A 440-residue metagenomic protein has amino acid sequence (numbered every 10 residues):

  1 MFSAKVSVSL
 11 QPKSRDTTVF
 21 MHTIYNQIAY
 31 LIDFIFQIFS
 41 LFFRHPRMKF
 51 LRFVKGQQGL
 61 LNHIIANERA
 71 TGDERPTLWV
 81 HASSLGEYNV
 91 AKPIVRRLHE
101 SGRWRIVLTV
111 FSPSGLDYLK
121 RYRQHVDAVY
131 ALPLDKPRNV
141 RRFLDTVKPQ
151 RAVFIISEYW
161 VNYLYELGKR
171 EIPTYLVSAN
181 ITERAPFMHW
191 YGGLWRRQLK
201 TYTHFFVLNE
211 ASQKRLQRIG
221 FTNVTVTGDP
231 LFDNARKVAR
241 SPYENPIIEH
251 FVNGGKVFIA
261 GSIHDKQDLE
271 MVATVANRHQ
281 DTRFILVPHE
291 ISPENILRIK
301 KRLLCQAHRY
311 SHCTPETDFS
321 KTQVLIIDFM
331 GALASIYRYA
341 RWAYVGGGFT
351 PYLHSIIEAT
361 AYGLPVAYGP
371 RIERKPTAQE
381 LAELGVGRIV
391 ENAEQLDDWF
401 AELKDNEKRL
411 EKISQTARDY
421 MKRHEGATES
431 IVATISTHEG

Functional and structural regions predicted by a protein language model:
K5, S9, D16-T17: Short, positively charged and aromatic/hydrophobic N-terminal segments
M21, Y25-I28, I32-F39, F43: Membrane-interacting alpha-helical segments
Q37, L41-S241, I263-Q267, R278 (+2 more regions): Active-site and donor-binding regions of nucleotide-sugar-utilizing enzymes
E87-L98, R236, R240-C313: Conserved catalytic-core segment of nucleotide-activated headgroup transferases in glycan assembly
R123-A131, L297-I327: Nucleotide-activated donor-binding/catalytic signature segment of Leloir-type glycosyltransferases, i.e., the conserved
V147-R151, K321-P351: Acidic donor-binding loop of glycosyltransferase active sites
Y202, S335-D419: Catalytic binding pocket for nucleotide-activated donors in carbohydrate/polymer assembly enzymes
R423-G440: C-terminal alpha-helical cap of glycosyltransferases
